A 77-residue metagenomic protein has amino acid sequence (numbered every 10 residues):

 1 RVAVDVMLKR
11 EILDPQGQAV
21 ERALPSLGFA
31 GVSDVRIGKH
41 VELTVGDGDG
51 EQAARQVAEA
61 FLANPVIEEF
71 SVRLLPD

Functional and structural regions predicted by a protein language model:
R1-D77: Non-catalytic terminal accessory/regulatory regions of metabolic enzymes
